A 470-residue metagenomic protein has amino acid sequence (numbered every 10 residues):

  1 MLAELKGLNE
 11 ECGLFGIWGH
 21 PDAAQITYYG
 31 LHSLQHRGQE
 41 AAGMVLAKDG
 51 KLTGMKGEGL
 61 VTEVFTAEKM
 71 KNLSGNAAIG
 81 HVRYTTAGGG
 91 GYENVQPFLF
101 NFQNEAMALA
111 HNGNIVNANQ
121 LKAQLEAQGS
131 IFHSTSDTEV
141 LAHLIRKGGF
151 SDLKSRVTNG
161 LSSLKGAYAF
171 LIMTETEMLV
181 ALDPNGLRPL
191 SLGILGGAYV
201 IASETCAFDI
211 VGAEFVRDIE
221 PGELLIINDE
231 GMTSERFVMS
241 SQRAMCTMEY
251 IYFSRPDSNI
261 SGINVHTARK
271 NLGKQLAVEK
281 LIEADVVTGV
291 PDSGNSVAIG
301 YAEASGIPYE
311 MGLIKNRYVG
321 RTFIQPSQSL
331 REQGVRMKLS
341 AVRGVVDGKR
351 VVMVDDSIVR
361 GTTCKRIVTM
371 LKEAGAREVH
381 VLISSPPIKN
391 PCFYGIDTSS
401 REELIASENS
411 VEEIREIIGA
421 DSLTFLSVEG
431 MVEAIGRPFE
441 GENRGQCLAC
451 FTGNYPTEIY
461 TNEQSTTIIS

Functional and structural regions predicted by a protein language model:
M1-P221, I226-A284, V290, E378: Conserved short alpha-helical segments that host acidic/polar catalytic motifs at enzyme active sites
D22-A24, T86-A87, N117, L187-R188 (+8 more regions): Flexible loop/turn segments at secondary-structure boundaries
F65, S134, E139-A142, Y309-G320 (+1 more regions): A conserved beta-strand->alpha-helix junction
S130, F150-S151, L281-D285, E303-E310 (+2 more regions): Secondary-structure transition/capping motifs at alpha-helix termini and the adjoining loop/turn into the next element
D152, P326-R331, I396-S400, G441: Short, hinge-like loop/turn segments at secondary-structure boundaries
L161, T176-E177, I194, G212-D218 (+1 more regions): PRPP-dependent phosphoribosyltransferase catalytic core
V287, G294-Y301, S305, Y309 (+1 more regions): Extended, hydrophobic alpha-helical segments in both membrane/secreted and soluble proteins
G306-V351, T362, K389-G395: Short, glycine/charge-rich flexible loops or terminal/linker lids adjacent to PRPP-binding catalytic cores
